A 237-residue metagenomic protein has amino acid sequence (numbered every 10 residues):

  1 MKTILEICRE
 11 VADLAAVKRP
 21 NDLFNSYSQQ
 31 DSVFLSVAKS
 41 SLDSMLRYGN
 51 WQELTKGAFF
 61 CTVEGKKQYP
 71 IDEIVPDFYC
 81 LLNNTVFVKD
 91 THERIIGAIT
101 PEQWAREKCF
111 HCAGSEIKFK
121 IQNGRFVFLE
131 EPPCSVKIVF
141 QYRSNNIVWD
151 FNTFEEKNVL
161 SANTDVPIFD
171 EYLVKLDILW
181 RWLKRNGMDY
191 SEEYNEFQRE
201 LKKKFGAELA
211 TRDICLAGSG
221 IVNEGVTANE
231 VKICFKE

Functional and structural regions predicted by a protein language model:
M1-E237: Glycine-enriched, solvent-exposed interface loops adjoining structured elements
